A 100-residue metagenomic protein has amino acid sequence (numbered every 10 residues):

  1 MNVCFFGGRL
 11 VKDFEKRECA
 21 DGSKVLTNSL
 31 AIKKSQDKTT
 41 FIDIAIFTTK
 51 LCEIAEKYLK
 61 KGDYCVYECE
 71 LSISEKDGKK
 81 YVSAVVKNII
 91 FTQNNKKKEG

Functional and structural regions predicted by a protein language model:
M1-G100: Single-stranded nucleic acid-binding surfaces, predominantly the OB-fold ssDNA-binding core
